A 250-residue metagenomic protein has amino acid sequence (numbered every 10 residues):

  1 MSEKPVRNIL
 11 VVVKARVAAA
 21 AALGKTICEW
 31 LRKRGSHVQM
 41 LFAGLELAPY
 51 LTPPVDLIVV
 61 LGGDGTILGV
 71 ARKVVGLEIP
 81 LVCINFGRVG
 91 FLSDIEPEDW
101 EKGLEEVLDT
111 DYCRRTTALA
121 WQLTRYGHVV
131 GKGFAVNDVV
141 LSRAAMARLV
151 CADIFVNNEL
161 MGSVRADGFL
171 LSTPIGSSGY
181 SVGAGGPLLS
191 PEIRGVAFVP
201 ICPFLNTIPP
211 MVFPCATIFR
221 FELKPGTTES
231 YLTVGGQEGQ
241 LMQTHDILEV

Functional and structural regions predicted by a protein language model:
M1-L57, L61, G69, P97-R114 (+1 more regions): ATP/NTP phosphate-donor binding region
K14, V59, G63, N85 (+2 more regions): A residue-level signal for conserved active-site and pocket-lining positions in enzyme catalytic cores
A20, G65-A71, S178-G183: Short glycine/serine/threonine-rich phosphate/pyrophosphate-binding segments that cradle anionic phosphate groups
I58, L81, F169-L170: Short, well-ordered beta-strand core segments
G69-I84: Gly/Ser-rich helix-loop-strand patches that form or flank binding pockets for ribonucleotide-derived cofactors
V89-D167: Catalytic core of DAGKc-family lipid kinases
L141, M146, N157-L160, P209-V250: ATP/nucleoside-binding phosphotransfer catalytic cores, i.e., glycine-rich phosphate-binding loops
S163-T207: Gly/Ser/Thr-rich active-site loops/lids in small-molecule metabolic enzymes that frequently grip phosphoryl groups
